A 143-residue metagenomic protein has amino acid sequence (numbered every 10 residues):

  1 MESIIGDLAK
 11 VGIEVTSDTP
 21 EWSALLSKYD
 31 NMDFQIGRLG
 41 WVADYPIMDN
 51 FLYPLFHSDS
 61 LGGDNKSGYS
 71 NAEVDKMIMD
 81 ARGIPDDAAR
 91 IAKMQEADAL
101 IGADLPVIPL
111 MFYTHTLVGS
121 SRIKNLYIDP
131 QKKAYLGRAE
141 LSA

Functional and structural regions predicted by a protein language model:
M1-I5, S27-A143: Detector for C-terminal structural segments
G12: Short glycine-rich hinge loops at helix-strand junctions in the catalytic core of two-component histidine kinases
V15-S17, E96-A97: Generic alpha-helical hydrophobic packing signal
T16-T19, T114-T116: Residue-identity detector for threonine
S17-S27: Short helix-initiation/N-cap motifs at beta->coil->alpha
